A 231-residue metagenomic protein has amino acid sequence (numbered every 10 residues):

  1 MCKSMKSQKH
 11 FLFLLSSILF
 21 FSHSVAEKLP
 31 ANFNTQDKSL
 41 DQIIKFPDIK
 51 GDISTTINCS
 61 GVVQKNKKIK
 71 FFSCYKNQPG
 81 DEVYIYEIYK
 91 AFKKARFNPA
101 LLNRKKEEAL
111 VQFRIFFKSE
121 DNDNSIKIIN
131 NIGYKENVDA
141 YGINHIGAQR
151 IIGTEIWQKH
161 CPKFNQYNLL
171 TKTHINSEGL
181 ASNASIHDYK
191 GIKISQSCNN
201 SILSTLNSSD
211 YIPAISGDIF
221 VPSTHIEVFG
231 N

Functional and structural regions predicted by a protein language model:
C2-L12: Bacterial N-terminal signal peptides that target proteins for export
F13-F20: Bacterial N-terminal signal peptides
S24-N231: Charge-biased low-complexity segments
